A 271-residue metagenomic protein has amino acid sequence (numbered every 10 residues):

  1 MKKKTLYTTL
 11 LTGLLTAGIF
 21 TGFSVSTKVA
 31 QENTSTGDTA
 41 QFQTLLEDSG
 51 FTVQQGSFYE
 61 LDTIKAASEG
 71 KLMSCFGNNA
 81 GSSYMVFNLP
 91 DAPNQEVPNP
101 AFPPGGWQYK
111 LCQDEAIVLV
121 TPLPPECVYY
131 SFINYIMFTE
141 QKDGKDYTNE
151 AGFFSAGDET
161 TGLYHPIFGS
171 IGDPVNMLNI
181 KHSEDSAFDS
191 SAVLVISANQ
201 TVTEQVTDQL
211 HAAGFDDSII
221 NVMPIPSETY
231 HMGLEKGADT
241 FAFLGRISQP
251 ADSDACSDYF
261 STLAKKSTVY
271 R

Functional and structural regions predicted by a protein language model:
M1-K2, S26: Generic N-terminal leader/processing signal
K2-L10: Bacterial N-terminal signal peptides that target proteins for export
T12-I19: Bacterial N-terminal signal peptides
F20-E32: Sec-dependent signal peptide cleavage junction
E32-R271: A compositional/structural signature for long, glycine/proline-rich flexible linkers and loops on extracytoplasmic
